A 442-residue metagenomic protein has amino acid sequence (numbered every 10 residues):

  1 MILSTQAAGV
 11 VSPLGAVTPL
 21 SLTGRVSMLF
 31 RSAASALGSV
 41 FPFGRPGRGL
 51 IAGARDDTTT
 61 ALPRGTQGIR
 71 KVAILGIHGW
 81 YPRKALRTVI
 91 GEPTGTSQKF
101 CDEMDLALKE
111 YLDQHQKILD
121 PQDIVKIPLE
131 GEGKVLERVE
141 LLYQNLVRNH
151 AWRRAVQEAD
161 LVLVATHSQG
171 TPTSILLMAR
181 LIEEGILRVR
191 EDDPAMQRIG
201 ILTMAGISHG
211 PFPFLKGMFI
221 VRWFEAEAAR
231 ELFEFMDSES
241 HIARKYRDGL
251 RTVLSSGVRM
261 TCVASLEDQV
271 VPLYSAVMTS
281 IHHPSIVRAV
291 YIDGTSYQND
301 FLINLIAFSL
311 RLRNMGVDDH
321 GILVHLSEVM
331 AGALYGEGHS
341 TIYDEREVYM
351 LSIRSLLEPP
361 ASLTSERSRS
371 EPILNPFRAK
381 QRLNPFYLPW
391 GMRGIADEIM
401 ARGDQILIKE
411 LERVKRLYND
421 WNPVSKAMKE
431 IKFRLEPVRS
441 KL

Functional and structural regions predicted by a protein language model:
M1-A61, L232-E234, H241-S255, R259 (+1 more regions): Extended, polar/charged low-complexity intrinsically disordered and coiled-coil segments in eukaryotic
G9-P46, R64-V162, M204-E231: Active-site catalytic motif of lipid deacylating hydrolases and related acyltransferases
D57-P63, D192-A195: Intrinsically disordered, low-complexity acidic Ser/Thr-rich regulatory segments
V72-G76, P121-L129, I201, M260-C262 (+2 more regions): Conserved beta-strand scaffold positions in the cores of enzyme catalytic domains, especially in NTP/NDP-utilizing
T96-F100, M104, V135-R138, L142 (+9 more regions): Alpha-helical interaction elements in eukaryotic regulators
K109, Q144-A151, A179-I182, I353 (+3 more regions): Alpha-helical repeat scaffolds in large eukaryotic proteins
Q114-D120, D192-P194, V253: Short, conserved catalytic or adaptor-binding loops enriched in Gly and charged residues
L136-D248, L254, V270, V277: Serine-dependent carboxylesterase/thioesterase catalytic core of lipase-like alpha/beta-hydrolase/SGNH enzymes
